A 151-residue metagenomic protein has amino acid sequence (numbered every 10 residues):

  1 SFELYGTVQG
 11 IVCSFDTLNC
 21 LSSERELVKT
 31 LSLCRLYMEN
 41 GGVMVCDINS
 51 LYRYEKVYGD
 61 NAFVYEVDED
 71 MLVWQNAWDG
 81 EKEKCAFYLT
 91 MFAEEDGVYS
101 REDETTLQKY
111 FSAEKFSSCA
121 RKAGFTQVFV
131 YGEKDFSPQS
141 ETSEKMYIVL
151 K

Functional and structural regions predicted by a protein language model:
F2-I11: A short acidic, Gly/Pro-enriched loop at the edge of an enzyme's catalytic core that lines a small-molecule cofactor
E3, N19-C20: A short His-aromatic
T7-V8, K56-D60, T142: Short aromatic-enriched loop/helix-cap "lid" or pocket-rim segments at secondary-structure transitions that line
V12-T17: Short, conserved active-site loops that position catalytic residues or coordinate cofactors/metal ions across diverse
S22, E39, K151: Short conserved AdoMet
E26-V43: A short glycine-rich, Lys/Arg-flanked "PGG" loop and its adjoining helix->strand segment in the class I
V45-S117: SAM-dependent methyltransferase
L107-K151: C-terminal lobe and adjacent flexible extensions of AdoMet/dcAdoMet transferase-like proteins
